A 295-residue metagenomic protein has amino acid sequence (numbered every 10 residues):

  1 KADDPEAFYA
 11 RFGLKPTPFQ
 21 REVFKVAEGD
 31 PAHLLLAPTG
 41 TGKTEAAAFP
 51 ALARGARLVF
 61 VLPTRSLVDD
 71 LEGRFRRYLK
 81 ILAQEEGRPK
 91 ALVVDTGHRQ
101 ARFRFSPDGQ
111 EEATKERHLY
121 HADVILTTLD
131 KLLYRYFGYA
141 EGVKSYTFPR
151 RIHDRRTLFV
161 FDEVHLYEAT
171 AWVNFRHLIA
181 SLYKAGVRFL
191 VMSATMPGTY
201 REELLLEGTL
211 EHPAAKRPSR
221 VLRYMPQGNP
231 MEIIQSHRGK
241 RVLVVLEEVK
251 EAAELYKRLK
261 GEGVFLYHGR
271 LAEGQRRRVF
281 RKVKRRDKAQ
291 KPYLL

Functional and structural regions predicted by a protein language model:
K1-L295: N-terminal helicase ATP-binding lobe
